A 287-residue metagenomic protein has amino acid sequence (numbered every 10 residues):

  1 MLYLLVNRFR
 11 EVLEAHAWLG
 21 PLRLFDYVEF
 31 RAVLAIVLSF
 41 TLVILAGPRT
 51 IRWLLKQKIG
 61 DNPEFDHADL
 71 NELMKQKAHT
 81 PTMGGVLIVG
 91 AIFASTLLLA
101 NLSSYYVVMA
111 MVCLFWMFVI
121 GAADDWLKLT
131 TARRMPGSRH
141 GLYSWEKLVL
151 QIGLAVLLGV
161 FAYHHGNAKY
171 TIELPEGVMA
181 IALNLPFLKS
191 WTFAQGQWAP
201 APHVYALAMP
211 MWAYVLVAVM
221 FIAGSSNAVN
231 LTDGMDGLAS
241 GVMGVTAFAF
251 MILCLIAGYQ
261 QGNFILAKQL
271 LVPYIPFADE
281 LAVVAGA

Functional and structural regions predicted by a protein language model:
L2-W53, K58, G90-W126, I152 (+2 more regions): Alpha-helical transmembrane segments
L22-Y27, K75, H140-L142, Y205: Short, Lys/Arg-rich N-terminal segment immediately upstream of the first membrane anchor
F30-L38, D69-H79: Glycine-/proline-rich flexible loop or hinge segments
T50-Q76, A123-L142, I181, I265-A267: Cytosolic, membrane-interface loops and tails of multi-pass inner-membrane proteins
Q76-V89, S144-G153, M243: Select subsegments of transmembrane alpha-helices in polytopic membrane proteins, especially boundary-proximal
A78, S103-M111, T130, R134-L150: Membrane-interfacial loop-to-helix junctions in multi-pass inner-membrane proteins
R133-S138, I172-L174, P200-Y205: Low-complexity, polar-biased intrinsically disordered regions enriched in Pro/Ser/Thr/Gly
F187-A201: A short, charged helix-loop
